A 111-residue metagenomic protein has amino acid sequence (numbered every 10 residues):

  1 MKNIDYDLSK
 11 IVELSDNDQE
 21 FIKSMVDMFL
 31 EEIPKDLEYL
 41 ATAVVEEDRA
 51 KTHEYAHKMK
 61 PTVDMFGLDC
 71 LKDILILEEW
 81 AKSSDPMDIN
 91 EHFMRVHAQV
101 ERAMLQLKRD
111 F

Functional and structural regions predicted by a protein language model:
M1-I4, I22-M25, F29-E31, T62-E79 (+1 more regions): Amphipathic, coiled-coil-like alpha-helical segments
M1-Y6, K10-L14: Extended low-complexity intrinsically disordered regions
L8, Q19, P34-E38, A56 (+1 more regions): Residue-level signal for cytosolic alpha-helical hairpin/rod architecture
I11-K23, H53-E54: Short, charged, low-complexity loops and linkers
N17, L40, V44-T52, S84-D85: Short helix-adjacent coil turns
M59: An anion-binding catalytic pocket shared by soluble metabolic enzymes
